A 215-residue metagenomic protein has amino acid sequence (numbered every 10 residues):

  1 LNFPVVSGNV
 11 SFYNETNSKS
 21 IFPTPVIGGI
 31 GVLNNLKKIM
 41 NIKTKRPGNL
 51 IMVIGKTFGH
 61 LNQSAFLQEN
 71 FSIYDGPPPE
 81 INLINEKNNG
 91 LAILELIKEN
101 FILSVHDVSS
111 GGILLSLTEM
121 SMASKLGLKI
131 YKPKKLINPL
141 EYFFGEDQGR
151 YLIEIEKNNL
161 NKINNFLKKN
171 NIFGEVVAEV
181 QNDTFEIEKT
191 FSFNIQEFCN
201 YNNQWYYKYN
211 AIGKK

Functional and structural regions predicted by a protein language model:
L1, V6, V10-P23, K98-K215: Glycine-/charge-enriched secondary-structure boundary and capping motifs
L1-N62, V176-E179: Glycine-rich anion-binding loops of enzyme active sites
G31-N34, E80-G90, I130-I137: A general structural motif
N62-Q63, I163: Short glycine-/acidic-enriched loop or helix-start segments at secondary-structure transitions that form or flank
Q63-E80: Gly-rich Lys/Arg/Thr-decorated short loops/hinges at beta-loop-alpha junctions or inter-strand turns that position
D75-L114: Polyanion-binding loop/helix "lid" in catalytic or ligand-binding cores
